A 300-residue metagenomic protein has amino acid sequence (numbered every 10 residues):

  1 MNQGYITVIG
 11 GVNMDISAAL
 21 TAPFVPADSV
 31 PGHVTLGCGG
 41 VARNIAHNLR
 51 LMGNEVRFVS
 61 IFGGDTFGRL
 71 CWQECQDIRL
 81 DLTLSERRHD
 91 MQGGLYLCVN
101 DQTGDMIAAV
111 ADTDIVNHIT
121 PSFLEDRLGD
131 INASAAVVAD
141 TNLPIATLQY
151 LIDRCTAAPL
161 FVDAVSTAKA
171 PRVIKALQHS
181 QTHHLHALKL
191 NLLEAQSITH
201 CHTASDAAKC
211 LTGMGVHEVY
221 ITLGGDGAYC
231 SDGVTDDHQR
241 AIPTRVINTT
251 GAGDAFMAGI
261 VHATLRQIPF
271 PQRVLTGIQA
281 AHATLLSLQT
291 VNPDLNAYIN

Functional and structural regions predicted by a protein language model:
M1-F62, T66-W72, Q76-D77: Glycine-rich phosphate/adenosyl-contacting loop at the front of the ribokinase-like
M1-T7, V30, A204-N300: Conserved phosphate-binding/catalytic region of the ribokinase-like
R57-S60, L84, A136-A139, F161-D163: Short catalytic-loop micro-motif centered on adjacent basic/acidic residues
E74-D90: A glycine-rich helix N-cap at a beta->alpha junction
R87-R88, C98-A136, T141: Conserved phosphate-binding/catalytic loop of the ribokinase/pfkB sugar-kinase fold
V116-R127, A146, D163, T167-A176: Active-site glycine-rich loop that binds ribose-phosphate moieties when present
N132, T147-L160: Glycosyltransferases and closely related glycan-assembly transferases that use nucleotide-activated donors
A158-H238: Conserved phosphate/ATP/ADP-binding segment of small-molecule kinases
